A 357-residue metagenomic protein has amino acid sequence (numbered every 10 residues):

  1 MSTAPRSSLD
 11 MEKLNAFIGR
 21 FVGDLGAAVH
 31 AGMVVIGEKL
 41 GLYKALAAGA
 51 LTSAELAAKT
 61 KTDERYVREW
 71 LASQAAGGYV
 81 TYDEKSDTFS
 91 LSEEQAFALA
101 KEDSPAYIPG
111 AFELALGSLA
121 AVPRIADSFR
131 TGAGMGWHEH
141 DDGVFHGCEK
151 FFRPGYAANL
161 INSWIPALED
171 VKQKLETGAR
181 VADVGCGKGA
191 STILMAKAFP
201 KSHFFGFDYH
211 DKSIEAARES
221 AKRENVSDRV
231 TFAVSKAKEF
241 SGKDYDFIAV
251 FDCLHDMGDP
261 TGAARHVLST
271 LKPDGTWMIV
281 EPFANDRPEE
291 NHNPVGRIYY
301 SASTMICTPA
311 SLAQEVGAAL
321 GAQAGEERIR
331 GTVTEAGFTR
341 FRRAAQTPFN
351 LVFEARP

Functional and structural regions predicted by a protein language model:
S8, E12, G19-K39, K44-A45 (+3 more regions): Conserved Class I S-adenosyl-L-methionine-dependent methyltransferase catalytic core
G49-A58: Short acidic, hydrophobic short linear motifs in intrinsically disordered regions
S118-H255, P260-G262: Conserved adenosyl
R180, G275-T276: Short glycine-centered segments of the SAM/dcSAM-binding site in methyltransferase folds
T261-P273: A short glycine-rich, Lys/Arg-flanked "PGG" loop and its adjoining helix->strand segment in the class I
V280-E335: C-terminal alpha-helical "lid/dimerization" subdomain adjacent to the S-adenosyl-L-methionine
G337-P357: Core SAM-dependent methyltransferase catalytic element
